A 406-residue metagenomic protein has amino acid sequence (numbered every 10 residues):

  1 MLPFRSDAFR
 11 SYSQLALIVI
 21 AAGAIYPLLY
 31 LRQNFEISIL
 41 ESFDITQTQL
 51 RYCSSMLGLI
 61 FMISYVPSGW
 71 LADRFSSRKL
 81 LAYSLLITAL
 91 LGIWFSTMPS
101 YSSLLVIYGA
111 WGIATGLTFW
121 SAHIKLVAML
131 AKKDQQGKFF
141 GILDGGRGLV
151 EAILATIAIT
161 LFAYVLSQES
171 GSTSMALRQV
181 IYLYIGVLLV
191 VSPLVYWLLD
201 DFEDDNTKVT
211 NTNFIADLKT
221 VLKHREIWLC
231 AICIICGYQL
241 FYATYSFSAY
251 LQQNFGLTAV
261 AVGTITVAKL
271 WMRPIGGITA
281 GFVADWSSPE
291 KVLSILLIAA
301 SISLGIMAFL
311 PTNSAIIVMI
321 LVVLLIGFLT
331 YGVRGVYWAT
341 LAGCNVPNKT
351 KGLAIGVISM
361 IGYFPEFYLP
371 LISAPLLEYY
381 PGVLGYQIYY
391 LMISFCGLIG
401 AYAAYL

Functional and structural regions predicted by a protein language model:
M1-A8, F202-C230: Juxtamembrane intracellular "pre-TM" segments in multi-pass secondary transporters
R32-E36, E151, A155, H224-L270 (+2 more regions): Extracytoplasmic gate region of multi-pass secondary transporters
S64-S76, G276-P289, L377-E378: Helix-to-loop junctions at the C-terminal end of transmembrane segments in multipass secondary transporters
R74-L85, D285-I298: Cytoplasmic membrane-interface "Motif A"-like loop-to-helix N-cap segments of 12-TM Major Facilitator Superfamily
L86-S100, A299-T312: C-terminal ends and interior cores of transmembrane alpha-helices in multi-pass membrane transporters/permeases
F139-A163, S359-P370: Glycine-rich segments within core transmembrane alpha-helices of 12-TM secondary carriers
A158, F162-A163, S167, I185-N206 (+1 more regions): C-terminal membrane-cytosol helix-exit motif in multi-pass small-molecule transporters
S288-Y337: C-terminal transmembrane helical hairpin of 12-TM major facilitator-type secondary transporters
